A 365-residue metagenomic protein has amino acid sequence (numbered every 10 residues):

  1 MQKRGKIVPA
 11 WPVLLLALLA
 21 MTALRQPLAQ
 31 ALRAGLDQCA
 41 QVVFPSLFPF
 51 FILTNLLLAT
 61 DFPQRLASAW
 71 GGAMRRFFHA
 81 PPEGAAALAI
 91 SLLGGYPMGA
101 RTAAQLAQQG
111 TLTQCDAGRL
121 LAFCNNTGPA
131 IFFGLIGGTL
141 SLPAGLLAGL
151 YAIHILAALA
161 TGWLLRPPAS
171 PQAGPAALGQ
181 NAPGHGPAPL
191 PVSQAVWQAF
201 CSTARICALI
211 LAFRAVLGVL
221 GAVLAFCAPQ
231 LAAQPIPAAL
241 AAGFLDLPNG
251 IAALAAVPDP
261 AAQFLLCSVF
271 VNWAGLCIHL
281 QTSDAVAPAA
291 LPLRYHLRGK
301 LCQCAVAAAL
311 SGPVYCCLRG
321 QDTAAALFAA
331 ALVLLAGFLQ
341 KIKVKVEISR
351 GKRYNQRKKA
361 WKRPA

Functional and structural regions predicted by a protein language model:
M1-P12: N-terminal membrane topogenic signal
L14-P27, L32-I52, L56, A148-A232 (+3 more regions): Selected transmembrane alpha-helices and immediately adjacent juxtamembrane segments of polytopic inner-membrane
T22-R33, A59-P63, G134-G138, G218-L231 (+3 more regions): Transmembrane helix-loop junctions in multi-pass membrane proteins
A34-V42, S68-H79, A104, Q108 (+2 more regions): Short amphipathic alpha-helical coupling elements at transmembrane boundaries
S46-T54, P63, A67, G99-A100 (+4 more regions): Alpha-helical transmembrane segments of polytopic integral membrane proteins, especially the permease/helical cores
F62, V196-V271, G275: Transmembrane helical segments that form the transport core of multi-pass membrane transport proteins
M74-L140, A241-A256, L265-A289, L293-L301: Alpha-helical membrane segments and immediately flanking helix-loop junctions that form or couple to the substrate/ion
A104-A107, G118-N125, P129-G184, I210 (+4 more regions): Alpha-helical transmembrane segments of multi-pass small-molecule/ion transporters
